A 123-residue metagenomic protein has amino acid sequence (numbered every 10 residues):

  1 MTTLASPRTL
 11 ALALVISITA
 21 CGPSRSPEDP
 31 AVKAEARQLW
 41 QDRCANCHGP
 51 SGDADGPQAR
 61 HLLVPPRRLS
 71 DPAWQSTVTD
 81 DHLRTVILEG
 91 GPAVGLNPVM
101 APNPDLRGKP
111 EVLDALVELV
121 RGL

Functional and structural regions predicted by a protein language model:
M1-C21: Sec-dependent bacterial lipoprotein signal peptides
C21-W40: Electrostatic cytochrome c docking/interface patches
S26, G52-D53: Short functional micro-motifs and their immediate structural scaffolds
P30-A31, L39, A73, P102-G108: Flexible gly/pro/ser-rich segments immediately N-terminal to CXXCH heme-c attachment motifs in exported/periplasmic
K33, R37, D53-R84: Gly/Gly-Pro-rich "capping" loops immediately C-terminal to redox-active cysteine motifs in periplasmic/lumenal
R37-A45, H82, R107: Sequence context surrounding c-type heme c attachment/ligation sites in exported
L39-P50, M100, L116-V120: The canonical Cys-X-X-Cys-His
R60-R67, V86-D114: Axial heme c-ligation environment in periplasmic c-type cytochrome domains
